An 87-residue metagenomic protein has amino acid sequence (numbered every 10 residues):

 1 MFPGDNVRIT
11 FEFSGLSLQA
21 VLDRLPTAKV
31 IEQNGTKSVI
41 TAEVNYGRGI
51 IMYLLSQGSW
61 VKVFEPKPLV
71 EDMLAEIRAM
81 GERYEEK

Functional and structural regions predicted by a protein language model:
M1-K87: Polybasic (Lys/Arg-rich)
